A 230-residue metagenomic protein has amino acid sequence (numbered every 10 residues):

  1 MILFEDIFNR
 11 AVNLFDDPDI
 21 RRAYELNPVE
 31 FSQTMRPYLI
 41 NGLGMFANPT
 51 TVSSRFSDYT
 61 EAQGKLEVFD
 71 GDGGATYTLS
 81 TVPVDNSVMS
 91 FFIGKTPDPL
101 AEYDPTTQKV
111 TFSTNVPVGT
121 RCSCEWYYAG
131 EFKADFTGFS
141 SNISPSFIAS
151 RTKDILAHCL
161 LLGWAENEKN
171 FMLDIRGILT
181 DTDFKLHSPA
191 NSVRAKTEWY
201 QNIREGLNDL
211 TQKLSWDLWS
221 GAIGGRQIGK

Functional and structural regions predicted by a protein language model:
M1-E67, D72, T76-T78, P83-S87 (+2 more regions): Conserved short "hinge" loops at termini or chain/domain junctions
M45-N48, V52, L162-N170: Amphipathic alpha-helical interaction surfaces
A149-K169: Elongated alpha-helical scaffolds
M172-I178: Short, surface-exposed beta-strand/strand-loop-strand elements in extracellular ectodomains
T182-S192: Eukaryote-specific, cytoplasm-facing alpha-helical/coiled-coil scaffolding segments in long proteins
N191-N202: Glycine-rich, aromatic-bearing surface loops/beta-hairpins
